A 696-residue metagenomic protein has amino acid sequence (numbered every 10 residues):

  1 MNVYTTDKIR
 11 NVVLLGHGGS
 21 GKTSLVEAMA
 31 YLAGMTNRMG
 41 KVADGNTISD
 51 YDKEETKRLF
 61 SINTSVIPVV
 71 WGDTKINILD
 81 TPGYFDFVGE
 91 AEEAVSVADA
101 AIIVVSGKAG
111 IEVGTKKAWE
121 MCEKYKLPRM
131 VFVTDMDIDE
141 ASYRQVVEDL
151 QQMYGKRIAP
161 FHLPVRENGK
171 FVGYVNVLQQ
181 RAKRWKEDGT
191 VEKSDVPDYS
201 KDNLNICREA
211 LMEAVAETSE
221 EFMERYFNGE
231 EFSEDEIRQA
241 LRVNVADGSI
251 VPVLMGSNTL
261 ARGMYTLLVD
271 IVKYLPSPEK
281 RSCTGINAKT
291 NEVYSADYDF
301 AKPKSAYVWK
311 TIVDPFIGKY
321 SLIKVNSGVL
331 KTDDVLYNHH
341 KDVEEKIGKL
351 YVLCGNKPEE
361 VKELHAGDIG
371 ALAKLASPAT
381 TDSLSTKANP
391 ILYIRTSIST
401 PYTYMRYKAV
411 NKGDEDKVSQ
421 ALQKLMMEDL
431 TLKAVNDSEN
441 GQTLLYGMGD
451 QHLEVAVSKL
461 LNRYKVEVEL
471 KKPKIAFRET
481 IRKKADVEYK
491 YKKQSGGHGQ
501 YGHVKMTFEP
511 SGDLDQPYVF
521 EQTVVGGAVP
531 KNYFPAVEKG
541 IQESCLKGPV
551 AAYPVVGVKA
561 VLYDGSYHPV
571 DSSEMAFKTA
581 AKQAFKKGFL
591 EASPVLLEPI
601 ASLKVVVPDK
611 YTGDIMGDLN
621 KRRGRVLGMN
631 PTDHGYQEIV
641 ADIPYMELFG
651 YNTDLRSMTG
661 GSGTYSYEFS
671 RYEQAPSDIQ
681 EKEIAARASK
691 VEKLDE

Functional and structural regions predicted by a protein language model:
M1-E696: Structural and coupling elements of P-loop NTPases
